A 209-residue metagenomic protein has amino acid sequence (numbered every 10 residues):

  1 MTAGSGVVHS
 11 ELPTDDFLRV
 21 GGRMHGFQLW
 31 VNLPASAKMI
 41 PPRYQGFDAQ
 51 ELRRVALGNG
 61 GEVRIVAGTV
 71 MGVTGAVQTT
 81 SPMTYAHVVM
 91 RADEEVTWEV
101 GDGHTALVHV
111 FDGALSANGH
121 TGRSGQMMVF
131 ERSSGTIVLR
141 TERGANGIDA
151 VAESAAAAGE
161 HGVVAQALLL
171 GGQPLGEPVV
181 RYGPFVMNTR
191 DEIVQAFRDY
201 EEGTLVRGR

Functional and structural regions predicted by a protein language model:
M1-R209: Jelly-roll (double-stranded beta-helix
